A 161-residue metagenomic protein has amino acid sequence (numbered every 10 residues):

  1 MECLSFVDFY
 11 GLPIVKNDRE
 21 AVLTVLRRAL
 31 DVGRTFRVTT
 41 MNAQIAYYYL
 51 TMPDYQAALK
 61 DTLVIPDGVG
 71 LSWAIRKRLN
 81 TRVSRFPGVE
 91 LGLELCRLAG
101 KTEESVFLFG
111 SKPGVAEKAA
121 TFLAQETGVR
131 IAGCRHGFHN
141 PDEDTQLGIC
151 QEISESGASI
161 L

Functional and structural regions predicted by a protein language model:
M1-E90: N-terminal nucleotide/polyanion-binding subdomain common to many enzyme families
L63, S159-I160: Structural motif
S72, R76-E152, S156-G157: Conserved beta-alpha
